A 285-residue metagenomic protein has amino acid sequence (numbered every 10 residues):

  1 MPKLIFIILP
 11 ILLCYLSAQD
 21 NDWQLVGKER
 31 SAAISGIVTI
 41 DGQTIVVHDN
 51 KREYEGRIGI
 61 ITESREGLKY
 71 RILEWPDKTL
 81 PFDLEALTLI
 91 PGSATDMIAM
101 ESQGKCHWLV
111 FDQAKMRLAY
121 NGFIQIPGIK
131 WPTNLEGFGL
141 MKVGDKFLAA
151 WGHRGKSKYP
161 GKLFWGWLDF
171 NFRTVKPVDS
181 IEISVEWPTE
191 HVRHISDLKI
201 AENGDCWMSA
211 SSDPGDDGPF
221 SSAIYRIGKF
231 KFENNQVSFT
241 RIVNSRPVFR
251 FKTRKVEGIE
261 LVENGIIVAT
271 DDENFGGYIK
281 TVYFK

Functional and structural regions predicted by a protein language model:
L4-L13: Sec-dependent N-terminal signal peptides
Y15-S17: Sec/Tat signal peptide C-region and signal peptidase I cleavage site
Q19-K285: Sequence/structural signature of beta-propeller domains
